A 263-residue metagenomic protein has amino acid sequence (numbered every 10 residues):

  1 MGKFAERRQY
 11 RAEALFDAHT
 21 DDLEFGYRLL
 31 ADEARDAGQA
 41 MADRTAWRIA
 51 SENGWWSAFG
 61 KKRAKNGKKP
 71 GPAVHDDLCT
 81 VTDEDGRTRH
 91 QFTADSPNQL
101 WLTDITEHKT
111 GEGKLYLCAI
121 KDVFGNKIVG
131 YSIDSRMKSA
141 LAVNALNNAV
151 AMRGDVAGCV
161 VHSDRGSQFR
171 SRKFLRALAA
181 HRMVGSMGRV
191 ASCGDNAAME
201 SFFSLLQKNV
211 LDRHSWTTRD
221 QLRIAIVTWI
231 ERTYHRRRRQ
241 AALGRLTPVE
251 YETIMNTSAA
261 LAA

Functional and structural regions predicted by a protein language model:
M1-A263: Charged DNA-binding/catalytic regions of mobile-element recombinases
